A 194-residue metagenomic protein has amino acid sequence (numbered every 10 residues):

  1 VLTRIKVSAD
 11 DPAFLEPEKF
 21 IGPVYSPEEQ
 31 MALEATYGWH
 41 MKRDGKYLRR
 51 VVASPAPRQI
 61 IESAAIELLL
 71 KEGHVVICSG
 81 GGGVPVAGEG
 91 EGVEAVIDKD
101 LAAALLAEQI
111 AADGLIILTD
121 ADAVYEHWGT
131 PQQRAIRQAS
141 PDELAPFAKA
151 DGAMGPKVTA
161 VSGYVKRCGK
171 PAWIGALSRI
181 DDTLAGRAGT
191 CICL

Functional and structural regions predicted by a protein language model:
V1-L194: C-terminal catalytic "cap/lid" subdomain
